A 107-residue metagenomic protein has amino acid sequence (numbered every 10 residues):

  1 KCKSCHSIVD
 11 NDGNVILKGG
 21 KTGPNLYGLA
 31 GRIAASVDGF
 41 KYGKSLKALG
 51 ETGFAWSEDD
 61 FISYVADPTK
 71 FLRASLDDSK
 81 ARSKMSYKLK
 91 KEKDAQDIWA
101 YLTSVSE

Functional and structural regions predicted by a protein language model:
K1-F54, P68-S79, V105-E107: Periplasmic/extracellular electron-transfer cofactor-ligation site, primarily the c-type cytochrome heme-c attachment
F54-E107: C-terminal capping alpha-helices of c-type cytochrome domains
